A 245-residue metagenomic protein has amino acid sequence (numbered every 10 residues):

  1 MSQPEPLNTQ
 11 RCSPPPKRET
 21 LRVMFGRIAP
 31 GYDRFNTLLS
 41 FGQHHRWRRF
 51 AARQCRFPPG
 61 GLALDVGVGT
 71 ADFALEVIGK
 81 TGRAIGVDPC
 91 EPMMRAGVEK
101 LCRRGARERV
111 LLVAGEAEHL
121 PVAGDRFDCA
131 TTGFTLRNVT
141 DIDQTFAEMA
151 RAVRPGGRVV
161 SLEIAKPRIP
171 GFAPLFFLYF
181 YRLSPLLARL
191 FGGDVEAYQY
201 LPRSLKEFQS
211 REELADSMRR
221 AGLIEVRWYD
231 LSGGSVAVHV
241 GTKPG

Functional and structural regions predicted by a protein language model:
M1-G31, F180, F191: N-terminal, positively charged/glycine-rich alpha-helical extensions of SAM-dependent methyltransferases
Y32, A130-T131: Hydrophobic beta-strand segment of the Class I
F41-G61: Conserved alpha-helix/loop element of class I SAM-dependent methyltransferases that forms part of the SAM/SAH-binding
L62-H119: Class I SAM-dependent methyltransferase SAM/SAH-binding core
E118-C129: A short acidic, Gly/Pro-enriched loop at the edge of an enzyme's catalytic core that lines a small-molecule cofactor
D143-P155: A short glycine-rich, Lys/Arg-flanked "PGG" loop and its adjoining helix->strand segment in the class I
R158-L187: Conserved class I S-adenosyl-L-methionine
I224-G245: Core SAM-dependent methyltransferase catalytic element
